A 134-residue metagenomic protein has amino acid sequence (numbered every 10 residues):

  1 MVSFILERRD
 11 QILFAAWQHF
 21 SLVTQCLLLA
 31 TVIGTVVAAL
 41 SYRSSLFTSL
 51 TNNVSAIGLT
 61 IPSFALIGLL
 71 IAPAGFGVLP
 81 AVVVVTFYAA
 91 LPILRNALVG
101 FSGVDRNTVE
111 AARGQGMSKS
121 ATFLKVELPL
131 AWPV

Functional and structural regions predicted by a protein language model:
M1-L27: Periplasmic/extracellular loop-to-transmembrane helix junction in inner-membrane transport proteins
S21-L29, I33, L59, S63-L66 (+1 more regions): Hydrophobic alpha-helical transmembrane segments of multipass membrane transporters and ion channels, focusing on
Q25-S55: Transmembrane-helix boundary motif in ABC transporter permease subunits
V32-V37, P80-V109, W132: Membrane-embedded alpha-helices of multi-pass transport/permease systems
S55-Y88: Generic hydrophobic transmembrane alpha-helix motif, especially the helices
S102-R113, A121-K125: Intracellular coupling helices
Q115-G116, P129: Glycine/proline-centered hinge or cleavage motifs at structural transition points of membrane proteins
